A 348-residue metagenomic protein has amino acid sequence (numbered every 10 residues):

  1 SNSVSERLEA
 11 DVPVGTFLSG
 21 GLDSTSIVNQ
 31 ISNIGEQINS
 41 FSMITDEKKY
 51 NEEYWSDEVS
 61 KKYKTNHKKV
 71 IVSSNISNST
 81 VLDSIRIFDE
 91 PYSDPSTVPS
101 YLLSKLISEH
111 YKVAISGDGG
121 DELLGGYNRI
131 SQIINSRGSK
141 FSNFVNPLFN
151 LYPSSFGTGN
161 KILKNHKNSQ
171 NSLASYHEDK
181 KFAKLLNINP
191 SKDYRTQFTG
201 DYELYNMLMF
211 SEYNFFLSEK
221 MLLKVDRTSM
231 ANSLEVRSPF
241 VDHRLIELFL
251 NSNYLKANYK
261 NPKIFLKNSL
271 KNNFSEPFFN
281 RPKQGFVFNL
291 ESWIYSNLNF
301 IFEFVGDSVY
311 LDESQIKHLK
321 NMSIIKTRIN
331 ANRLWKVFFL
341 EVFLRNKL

Functional and structural regions predicted by a protein language model:
S1-K192, R227-N273, R345-L348: ATP-dependent adenylate-handling active sites, centered on carboxylate activation for C-N bond formation
W55, W293-Y295, W335, F343: Tryptophan-centered motif/residue detector
S73-T80, P190-D193, E219-M221, S308-K320: Active-site-adjacent bridging/hinge elements
S93, T199-E212, K260, N321-V337 (+1 more regions): Structural motif
R195-G200, Y205-F210, N214, S218 (+2 more regions): Flexible helical/loop "lid" subdomain adjacent to adenine-nucleotide binding pockets
Y213-R227, F249, F339-F343: Short Ser/Thr-interspersed hydrophobic loop/turn segments at strand-loop and sheet-helix junctions that line or gate
R227, P239, H243-E247, S296-F304 (+1 more regions): ATP/NTP-dependent adenylation/nucleotidyl-transfer catalytic domains that generate, transfer, or process NMP-activated
F274-K326: PAPS-dependent sulfotransferase catalytic core
